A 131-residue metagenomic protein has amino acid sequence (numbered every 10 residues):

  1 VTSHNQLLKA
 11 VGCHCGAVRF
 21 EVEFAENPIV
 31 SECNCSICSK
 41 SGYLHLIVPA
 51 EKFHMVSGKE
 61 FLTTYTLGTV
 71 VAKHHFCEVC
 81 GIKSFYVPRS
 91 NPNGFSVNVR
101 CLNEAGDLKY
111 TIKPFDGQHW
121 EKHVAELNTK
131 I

Functional and structural regions predicted by a protein language model:
V1-G12, A17-I131: A short Gly-Trp-Pro
